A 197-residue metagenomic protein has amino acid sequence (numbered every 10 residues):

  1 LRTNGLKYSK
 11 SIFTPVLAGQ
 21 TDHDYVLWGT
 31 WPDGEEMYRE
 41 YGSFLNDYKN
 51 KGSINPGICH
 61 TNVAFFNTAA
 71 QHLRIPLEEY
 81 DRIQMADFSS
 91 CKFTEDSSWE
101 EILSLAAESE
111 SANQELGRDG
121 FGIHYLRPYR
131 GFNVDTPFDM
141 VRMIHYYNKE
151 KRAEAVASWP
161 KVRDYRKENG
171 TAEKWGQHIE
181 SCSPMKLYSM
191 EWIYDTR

Functional and structural regions predicted by a protein language model:
L1-N50, N55-N169, E173-R197: Short S/T/G/P-rich N-terminal loop/turn motif that feeds into the first structured element of a domain
